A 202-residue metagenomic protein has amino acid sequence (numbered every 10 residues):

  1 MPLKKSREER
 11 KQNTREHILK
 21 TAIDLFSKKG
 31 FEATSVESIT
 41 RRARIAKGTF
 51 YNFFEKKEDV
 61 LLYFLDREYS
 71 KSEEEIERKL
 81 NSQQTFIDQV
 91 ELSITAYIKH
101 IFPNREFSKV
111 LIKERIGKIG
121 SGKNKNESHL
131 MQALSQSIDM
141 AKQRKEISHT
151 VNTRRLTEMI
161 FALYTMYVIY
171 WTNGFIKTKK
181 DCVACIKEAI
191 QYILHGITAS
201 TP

Functional and structural regions predicted by a protein language model:
M1-K29, T34-I45, D59: Basic, helix-initiating cap at the start of DNA-binding domains
M1-P2, K99, Q136-R144, A162-I169 (+1 more regions): C-terminal peripheral helix-coil segments that are non-catalytic and often amphipathic
R44-F54: Short hydrophobic/aromatic patch on the recognition helix
K56-V60, E106: A secondary-structure capping/hinge motif
L61-E68: Alpha-helical DNA-contacting segments of helix-turn-helix folds
Y63, E74-P103, T153-I160, V183-I186: Hydrophobic alpha-helical connector segments
S70-E73, E77, I119-E146, R154-E158 (+3 more regions): Amphipathic alpha-helical packing segments from all-alpha helical-bundle domains
A96-G120, I169-N173: Amphipathic alpha-helical segments used for helix-helix packing
